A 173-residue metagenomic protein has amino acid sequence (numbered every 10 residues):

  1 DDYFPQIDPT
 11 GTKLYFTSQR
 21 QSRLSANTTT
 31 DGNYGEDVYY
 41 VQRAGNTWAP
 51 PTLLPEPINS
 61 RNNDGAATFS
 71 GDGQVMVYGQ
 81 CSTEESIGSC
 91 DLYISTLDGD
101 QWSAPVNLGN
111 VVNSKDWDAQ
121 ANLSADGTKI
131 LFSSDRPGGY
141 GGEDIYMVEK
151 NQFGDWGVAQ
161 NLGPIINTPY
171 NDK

Functional and structural regions predicted by a protein language model:
D1-K173: Short, conserved micro-motifs composed of acidic
